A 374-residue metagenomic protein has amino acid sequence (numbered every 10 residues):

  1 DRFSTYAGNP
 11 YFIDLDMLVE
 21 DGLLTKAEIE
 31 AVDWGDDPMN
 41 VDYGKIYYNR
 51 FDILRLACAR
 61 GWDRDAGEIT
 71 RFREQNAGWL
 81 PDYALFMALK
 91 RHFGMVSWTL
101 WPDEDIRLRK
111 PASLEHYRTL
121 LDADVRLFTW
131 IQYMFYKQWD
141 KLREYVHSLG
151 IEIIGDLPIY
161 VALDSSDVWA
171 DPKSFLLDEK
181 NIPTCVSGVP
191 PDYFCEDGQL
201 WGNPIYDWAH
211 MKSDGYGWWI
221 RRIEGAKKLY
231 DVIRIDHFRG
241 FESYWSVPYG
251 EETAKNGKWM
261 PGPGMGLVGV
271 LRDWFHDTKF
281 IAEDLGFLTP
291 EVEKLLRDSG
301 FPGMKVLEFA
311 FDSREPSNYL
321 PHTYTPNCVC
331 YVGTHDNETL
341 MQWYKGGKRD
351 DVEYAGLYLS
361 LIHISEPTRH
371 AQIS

Functional and structural regions predicted by a protein language model:
D1-P172: Acidic/aromatic-lined carbohydrate-recognition and catalytic surfaces of CAZymes acting on diverse glycans
R2-I13, R143, I151, Y160 (+2 more regions): Active-site-proximal helices and loops of the catalytic beta/alpha 8
R91-F93, I106, P158-A162, W201 (+6 more regions): Short, solvent-exposed loop/turn segments at secondary-structure junctions
A112-R118, G188-D207: N-terminal small/glycine-rich loop or linker at the start of catalytic domains across soluble metabolic enzymes
T119-M134, Q199-G217, E252-M260, G356-L359: The substrate-binding groove and active-site-proximal loops of carbohydrate-active enzymes, especially glycoside
Y145, G215-I233: An active-site-proximal structural segment forming one wall of the substrate-binding cleft that immediately precedes
E152-P158, A226-G240: Short acidic catalytic loops
I362-S374: Single conserved hydrophobic/aromatic residue that forms the stacking wall/gate of nucleotide- or nucleobase-binding
